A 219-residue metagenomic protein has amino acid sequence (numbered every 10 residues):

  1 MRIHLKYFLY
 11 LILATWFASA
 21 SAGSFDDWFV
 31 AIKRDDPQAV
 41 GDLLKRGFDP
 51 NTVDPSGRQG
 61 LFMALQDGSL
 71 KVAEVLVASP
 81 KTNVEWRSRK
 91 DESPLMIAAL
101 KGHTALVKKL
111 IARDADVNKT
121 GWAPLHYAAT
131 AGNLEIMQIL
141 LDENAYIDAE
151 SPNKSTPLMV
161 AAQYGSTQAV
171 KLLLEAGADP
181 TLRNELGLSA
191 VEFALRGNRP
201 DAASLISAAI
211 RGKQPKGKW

Functional and structural regions predicted by a protein language model:
F8-W16: Bacterial N-terminal signal peptides
A20-F48, P55-R58, E74, A78 (+1 more regions): Intrinsically disordered, low-complexity regulatory segments in ankyrin-centric signaling systems
S21-W28, E143, A176, E185-L188 (+1 more regions): Ankyrin-repeat-protein effector appendages
V30-D35, M63-S69, I97-H103, Y127-N133 (+2 more regions): Ankyrin repeat A-helix N-terminal signature
D36-L44, S69-A78, H103-I111, N133-D142 (+2 more regions): Ankyrin repeat structural motif
D54, S88, N118-G121, S151 (+1 more regions): Ankyrin repeat boundary/linker residues
